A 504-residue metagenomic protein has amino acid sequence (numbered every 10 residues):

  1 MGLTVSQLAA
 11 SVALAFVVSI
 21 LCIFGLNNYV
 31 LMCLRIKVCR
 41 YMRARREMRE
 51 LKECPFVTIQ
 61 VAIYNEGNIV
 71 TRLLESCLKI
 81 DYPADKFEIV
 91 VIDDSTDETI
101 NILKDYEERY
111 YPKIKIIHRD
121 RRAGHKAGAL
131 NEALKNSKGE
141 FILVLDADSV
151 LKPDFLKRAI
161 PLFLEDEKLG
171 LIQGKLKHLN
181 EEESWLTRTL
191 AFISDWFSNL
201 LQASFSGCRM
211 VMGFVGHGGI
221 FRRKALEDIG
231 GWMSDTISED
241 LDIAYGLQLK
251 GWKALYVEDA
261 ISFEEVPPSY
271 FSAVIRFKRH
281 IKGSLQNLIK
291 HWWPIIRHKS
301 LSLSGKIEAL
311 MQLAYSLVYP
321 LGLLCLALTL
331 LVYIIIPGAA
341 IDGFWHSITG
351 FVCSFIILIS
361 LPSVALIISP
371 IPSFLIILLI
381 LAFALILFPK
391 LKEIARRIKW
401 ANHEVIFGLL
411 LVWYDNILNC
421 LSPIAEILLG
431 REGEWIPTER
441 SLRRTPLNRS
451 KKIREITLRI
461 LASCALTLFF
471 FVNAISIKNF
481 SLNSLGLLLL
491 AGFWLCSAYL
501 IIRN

Functional and structural regions predicted by a protein language model:
M1-E53, G305-E308, Q312-L326, V332-A340 (+2 more regions): N-terminal membrane-anchoring/stem segments of glycan-assembly enzymes
P55-Q60, E88, E227, D242: Cell-envelope/extracellular polymer assembly enzymes that use nucleotide-activated donors
T71, D97-Y106, D154: Acidic helix N-cap motif at the loop->helix transition within catalytic regions of sugar-transfer enzymes
E75-K86: Short, acidic, metal-binding catalytic loop of nucleotide-sugar glycosyltransferases
A84, D93-I102, R121-A123: A conserved acidic beta->alpha catalytic loop
E107-Y111, K115-F141, P153-I237, L249 (+1 more regions): Long helical/loop segments within the catalytic core of UDP-sugar-dependent glycosyltransferases, especially the large
D235, A244-S262: Catalytic donor-sugar/metal-binding loop of nucleotide-sugar-dependent glycosyltransferases
